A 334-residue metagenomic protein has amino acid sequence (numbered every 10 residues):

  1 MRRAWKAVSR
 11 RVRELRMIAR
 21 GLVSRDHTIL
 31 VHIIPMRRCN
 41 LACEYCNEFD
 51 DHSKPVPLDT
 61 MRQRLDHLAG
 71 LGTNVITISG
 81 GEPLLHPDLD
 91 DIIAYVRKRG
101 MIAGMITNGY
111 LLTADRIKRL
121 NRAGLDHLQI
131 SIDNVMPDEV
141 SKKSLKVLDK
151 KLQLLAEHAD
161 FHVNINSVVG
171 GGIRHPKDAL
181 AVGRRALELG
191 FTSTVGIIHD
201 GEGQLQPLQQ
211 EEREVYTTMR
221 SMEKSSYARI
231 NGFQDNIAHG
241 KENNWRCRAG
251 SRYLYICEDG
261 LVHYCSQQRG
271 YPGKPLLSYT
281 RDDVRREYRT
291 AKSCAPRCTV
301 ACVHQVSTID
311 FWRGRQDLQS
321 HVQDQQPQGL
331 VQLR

Functional and structural regions predicted by a protein language model:
R2-H127, Q325-L330, R334: Conserved alpha-helical substructure of the radical SAM core
I18-L22, H239-N243, V284: Short, P/G- and charge-enriched loop/turn segments at secondary-structure junctions
T28-L30, N164-N166, A295: Short, solvent-exposed beta-strand edge segments and adjacent coil->beta transition regions
I33, R37-N40, K241, Y288 (+2 more regions): Processing junctions and N-termini across compartments
R38, A42, C46-F49, G250 (+3 more regions): Cys/His-rich metal-chelating microdomains
C46, L65-L68, V96-R97, V140 (+4 more regions): Alpha-helix C-terminal capping segments
V56, I102, R122-H127, S131-H263 (+3 more regions): Radical SAM enzyme [4Fe-4S]-AdoMet core and its adjacent flexible, acidic and glycine-rich loops/tails across
D259-R334: Flexible mid-to-C-terminal extensions adjoining Fe-S/redox cofactors in radical SAM and related proteins
